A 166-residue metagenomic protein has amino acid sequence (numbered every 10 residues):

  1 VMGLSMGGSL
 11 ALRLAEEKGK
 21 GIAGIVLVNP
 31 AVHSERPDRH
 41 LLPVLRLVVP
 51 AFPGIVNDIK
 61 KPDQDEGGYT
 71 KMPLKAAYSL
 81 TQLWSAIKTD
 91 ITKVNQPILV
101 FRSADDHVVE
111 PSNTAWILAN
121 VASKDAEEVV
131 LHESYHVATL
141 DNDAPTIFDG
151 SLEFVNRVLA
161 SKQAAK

Functional and structural regions predicted by a protein language model:
V1-G3, V28: Short beta-strand immediately N-terminal to the catalytic nucleophile in serine-hydrolase-like folds
G3-G7, A11: Gly/Ala-rich beta-loop-alpha elbow adjacent to hydrolase catalytic centers
V26-R36: Active-site nucleophile loop of the alpha/beta-hydrolase fold
P73-D90: Active-site nucleophile elbow and catalytic-triad environment of alpha/beta-hydrolase enzymes
V94, V100-R102, D106: Short beta-strand/loop motif that positions the catalytic acidic residue of the alpha/beta-hydrolase fold
Q96, E110-A119: Short alpha-helix in the alpha/beta-hydrolase fold that links the catalytic acid
A115, A119-V137: Catalytic histidine neighborhood in serine/cysteine hydrolases with alpha/beta-hydrolase-type architecture
E133-K166: Catalytic active-site module of serine/aspartate enzymes centered on a nucleophile-bearing elbow/loop
